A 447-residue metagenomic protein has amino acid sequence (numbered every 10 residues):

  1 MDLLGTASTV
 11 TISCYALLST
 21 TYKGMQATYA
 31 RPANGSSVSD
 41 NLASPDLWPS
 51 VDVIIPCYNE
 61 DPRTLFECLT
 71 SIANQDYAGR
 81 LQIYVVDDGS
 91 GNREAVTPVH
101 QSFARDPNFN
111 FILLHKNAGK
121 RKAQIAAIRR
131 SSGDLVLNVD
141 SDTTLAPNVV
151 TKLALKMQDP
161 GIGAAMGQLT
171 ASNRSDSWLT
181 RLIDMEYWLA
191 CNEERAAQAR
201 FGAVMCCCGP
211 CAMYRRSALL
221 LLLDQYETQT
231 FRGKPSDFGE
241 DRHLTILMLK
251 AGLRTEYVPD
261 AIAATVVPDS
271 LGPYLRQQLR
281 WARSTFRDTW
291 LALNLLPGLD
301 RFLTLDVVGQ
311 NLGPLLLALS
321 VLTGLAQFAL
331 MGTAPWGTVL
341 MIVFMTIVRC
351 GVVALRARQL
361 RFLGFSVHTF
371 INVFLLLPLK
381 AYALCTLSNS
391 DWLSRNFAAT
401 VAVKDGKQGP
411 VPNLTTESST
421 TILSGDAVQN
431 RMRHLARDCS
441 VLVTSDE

Functional and structural regions predicted by a protein language model:
M1-P45, N372-L387, A427-E447: N-terminal membrane-anchoring/stem segments of glycan-assembly enzymes
L3-L17, T304-N311, L315, G337-L340: Alpha-helical transmembrane segments of integral membrane proteins
N34, N41-P45, G309-D391: Membrane-embedded multi-pass helical conduit in multi-pass membrane proteins, especially envelope-biosynthetic
S37-L296, R431-E447: Non-transmembrane catalytic domains and loops of membrane-associated enzymes and transporters that build or traffic
L47-W48, S71-D76, G313, V367-A381 (+1 more regions): Alpha-helical membrane-embedding segments and immediately adjacent membrane-interface amphipathic helices
L295-L305, A329-M331: Short juxtamembrane and helix-loop transition motifs at transmembrane-helix boundaries in membrane proteins
L393-R431: Cytosolic juxtamembrane C-terminal amphipathic helix followed by a basic/polar low-complexity tail immediately after
